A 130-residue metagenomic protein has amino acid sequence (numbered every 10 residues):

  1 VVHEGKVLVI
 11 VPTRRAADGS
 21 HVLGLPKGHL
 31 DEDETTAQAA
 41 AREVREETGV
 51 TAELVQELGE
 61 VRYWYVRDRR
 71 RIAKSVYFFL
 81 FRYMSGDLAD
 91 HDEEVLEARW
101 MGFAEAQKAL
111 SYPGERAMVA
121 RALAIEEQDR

Functional and structural regions predicted by a protein language model:
V1-L25: N-terminal strand-loop-strand
E4-K6, T13, R82-D87, F103-E105: Short loop segments at secondary-structure junctions
V9, F78-L80, W100: Conserved hydrophobic/aromatic beta-strand scaffold that supports enzyme active sites
G24, A73, W100: Short aromatic/basic micro-patch
L25-L58: The catalytic Nudix box helix
G49-G86: Active-site segment of metal-dependent pyrophosphate-handling enzymes, primarily the Nudix hydrolase catalytic core
S85-A120: NUDIX/MutT-family hydrolases
A124-R130: Generic C-terminal helix-cap and adjacent flexible tail
